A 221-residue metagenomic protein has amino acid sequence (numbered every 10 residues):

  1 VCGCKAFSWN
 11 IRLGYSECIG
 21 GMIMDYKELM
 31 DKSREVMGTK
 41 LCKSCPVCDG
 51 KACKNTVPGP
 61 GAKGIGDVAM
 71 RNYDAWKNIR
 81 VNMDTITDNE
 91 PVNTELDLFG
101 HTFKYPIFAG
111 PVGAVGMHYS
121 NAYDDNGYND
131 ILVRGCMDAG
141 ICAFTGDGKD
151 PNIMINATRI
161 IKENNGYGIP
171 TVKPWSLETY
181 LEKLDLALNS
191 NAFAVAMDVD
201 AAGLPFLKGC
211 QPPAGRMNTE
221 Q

Functional and structural regions predicted by a protein language model:
C2-I23: Short, Lys/Arg-enriched N-terminal segments with co-localized hydrophobic residues within the first ~10-30 amino acids
D25-F103: An N-cap/entry alpha-helix motif that binds or orients negatively charged groups
I107-G110, I141-T145, G168-V172, V195: Hydrophobic faces of well-ordered beta-strands that scaffold small-molecule active sites in alpha/beta enzyme cores
V112-D124, I169-E178: Active-site mouth loops of central-metabolism enzymes
G135-C136, I161, A187, Q221: Generic structural signal for hydrophobic
N156-N165, D185-N191: Acidic (Asp/Glu)-rich catalytic clusters
I160-G168, G215-Q221: Alpha-helix-loop-beta-strand connector modules within alpha/beta enzyme cores
W175-Q221: Alpha/beta enzyme core
